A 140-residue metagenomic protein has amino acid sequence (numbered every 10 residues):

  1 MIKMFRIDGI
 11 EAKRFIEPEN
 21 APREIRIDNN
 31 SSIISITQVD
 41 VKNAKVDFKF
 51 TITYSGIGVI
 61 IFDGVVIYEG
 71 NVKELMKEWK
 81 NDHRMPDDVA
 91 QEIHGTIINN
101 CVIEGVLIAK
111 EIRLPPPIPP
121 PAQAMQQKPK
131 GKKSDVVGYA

Functional and structural regions predicted by a protein language model:
M1-E92, T96, K110-A140: N-terminal intrinsically disordered, cationic/polar leader segments that include organellar targeting peptides
I98, V102-E104: Helix-rich interaction surfaces within compact, conserved domain-sized segments that mediate assembly or partner
